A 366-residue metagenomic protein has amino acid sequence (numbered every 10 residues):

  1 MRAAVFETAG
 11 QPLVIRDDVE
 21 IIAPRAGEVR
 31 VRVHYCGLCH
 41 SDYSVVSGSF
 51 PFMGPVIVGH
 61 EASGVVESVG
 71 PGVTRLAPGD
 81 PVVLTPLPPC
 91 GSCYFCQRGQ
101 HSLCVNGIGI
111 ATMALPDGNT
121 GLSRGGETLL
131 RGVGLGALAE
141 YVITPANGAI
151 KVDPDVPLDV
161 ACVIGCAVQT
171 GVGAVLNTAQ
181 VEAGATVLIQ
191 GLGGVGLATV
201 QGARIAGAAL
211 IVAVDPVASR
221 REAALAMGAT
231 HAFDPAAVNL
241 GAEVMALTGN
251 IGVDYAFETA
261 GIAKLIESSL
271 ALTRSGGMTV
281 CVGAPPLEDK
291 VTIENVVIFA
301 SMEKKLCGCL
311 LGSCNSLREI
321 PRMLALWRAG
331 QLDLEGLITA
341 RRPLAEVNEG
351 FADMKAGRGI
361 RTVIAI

Functional and structural regions predicted by a protein language model:
I22-C36, V46-Q97, S102, I110 (+1 more regions): Glycine-rich beta-strand-centered segment in the early N-terminal region that forms part of a ligand/cofactor-binding
A26, R75-P78, T170, A183 (+1 more regions): Short, flexible surface segments
G79, G184, A229, G252-V253 (+2 more regions): Local beta-strand N-terminus motif with an aromatic residue
P86-Y141, P145-N147: Cysteine-cluster motifs in flexible loop/terminal segments that predominantly coordinate metals
E140-Y141, N147-A149, D153-V238, A242: Mid-domain Rossmann-like dinucleotide-binding core that forms the NAD(H)/NADP(H) cofactor-binding site
A179-A183, A218, E222-K305: Glycine-rich cofactor phosphate-binding loops and adjacent beta1-alpha1 units of small-molecule cofactor enzyme domains
V238, E267-A271, S313-I366: C-terminal hydrophobic helical "lid"/dimerization subdomain of Rossmann-like NAD(P)H-dependent oxidoreductases
